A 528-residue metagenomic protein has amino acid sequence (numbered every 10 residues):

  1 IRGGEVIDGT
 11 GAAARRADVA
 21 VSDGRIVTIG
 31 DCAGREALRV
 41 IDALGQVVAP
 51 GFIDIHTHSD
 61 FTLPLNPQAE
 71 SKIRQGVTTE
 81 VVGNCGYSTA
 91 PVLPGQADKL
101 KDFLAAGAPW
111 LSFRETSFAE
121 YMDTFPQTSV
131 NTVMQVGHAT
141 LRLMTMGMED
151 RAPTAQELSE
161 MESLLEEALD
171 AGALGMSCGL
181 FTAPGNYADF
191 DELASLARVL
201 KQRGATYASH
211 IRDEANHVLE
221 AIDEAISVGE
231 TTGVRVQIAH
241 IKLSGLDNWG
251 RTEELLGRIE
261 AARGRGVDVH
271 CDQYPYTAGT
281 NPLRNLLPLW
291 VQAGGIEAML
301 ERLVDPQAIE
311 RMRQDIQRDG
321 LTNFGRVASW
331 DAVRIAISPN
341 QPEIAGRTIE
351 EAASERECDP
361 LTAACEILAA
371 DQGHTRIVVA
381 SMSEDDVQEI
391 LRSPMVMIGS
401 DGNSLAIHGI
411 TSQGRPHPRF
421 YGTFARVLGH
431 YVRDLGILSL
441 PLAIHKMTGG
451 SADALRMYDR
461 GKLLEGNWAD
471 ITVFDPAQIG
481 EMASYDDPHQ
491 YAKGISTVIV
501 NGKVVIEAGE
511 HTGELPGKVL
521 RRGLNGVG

Functional and structural regions predicted by a protein language model:
I1, G34-G83, V500, L524-V527: Replace "His-x-His-based motif
I1-A17, S22-R25, P288-G528: Active-site microenvironment of metallo-dependent hydrolases
V6-G51, N66, E481: Histidine-rich, glycine-flanked metal-binding segment
L65-L174, V267-V269: Divalent-metal coordination cores built from histidine and acidic residues
V82-G83, Q135, C178-G179, A208-R212 (+7 more regions): Generic beta-strand/beta-sheet core signal
A90-A97, L143-E149, F190, L219-D223 (+6 more regions): Short acidic, glycine/serine/threonine-rich loops at helix termini
K101-R114, G147-A155, P184-Y187, A208-S209 (+2 more regions): Glycine-rich tight-turn/loop motif centered on a GG-T
A152-C178, P184-A370, S381-M397: Histidine/acidic residue-rich metal-binding segments in metalloenzymes
